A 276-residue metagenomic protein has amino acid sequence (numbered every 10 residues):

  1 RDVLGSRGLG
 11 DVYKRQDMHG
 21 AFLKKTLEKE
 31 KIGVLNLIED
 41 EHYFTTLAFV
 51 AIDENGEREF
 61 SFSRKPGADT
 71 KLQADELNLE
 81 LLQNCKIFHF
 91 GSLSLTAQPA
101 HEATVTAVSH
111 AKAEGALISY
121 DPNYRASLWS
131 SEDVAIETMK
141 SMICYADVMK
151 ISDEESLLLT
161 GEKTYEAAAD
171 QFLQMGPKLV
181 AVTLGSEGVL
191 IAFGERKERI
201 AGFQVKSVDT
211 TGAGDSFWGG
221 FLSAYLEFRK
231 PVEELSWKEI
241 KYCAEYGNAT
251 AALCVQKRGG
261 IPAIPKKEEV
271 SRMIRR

Functional and structural regions predicted by a protein language model:
R1-Y13: Single conserved hydrophobic/aromatic residue that forms the stacking wall/gate of nucleotide- or nucleobase-binding
G5, E80-L81, S141-M142: Structural alpha-helical scaffold elements that stabilize or flank donor/cofactor-binding regions in carbohydrate
G8, Q83-N84, C144-Y145: Alpha-helix C-terminal capping/helix-to-coil transition sites in glycosyltransferase folds
D11-F90, S271-R276: Conserved N-terminal subdomain of the carbohydrate kinase-like
T46, S92-T96, A251, K257-G260: Glycine-rich phosphate/pyrophosphate-binding beta-alpha loops
P66-D75, L128-V134, E162, V232: Short gly/ser/thr-rich secondary-structure transition/capping motifs
L93-Q171, P177-K178, E187-G188: Conserved beta-alpha-beta core of the PfkB/ribokinase-like small-molecule kinase fold
S109-H110, G161-R276: Conserved phosphate-binding/catalytic region of the ribokinase-like
